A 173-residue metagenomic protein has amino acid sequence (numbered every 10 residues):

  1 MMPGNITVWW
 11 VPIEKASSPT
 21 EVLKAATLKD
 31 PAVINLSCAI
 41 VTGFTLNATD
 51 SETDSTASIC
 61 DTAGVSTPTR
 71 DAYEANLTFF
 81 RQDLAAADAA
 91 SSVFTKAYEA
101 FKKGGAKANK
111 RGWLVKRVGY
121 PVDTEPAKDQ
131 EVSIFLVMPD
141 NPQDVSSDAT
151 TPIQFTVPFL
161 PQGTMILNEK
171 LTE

Functional and structural regions predicted by a protein language model:
M1-Q82, V137-P152: Solvent-exposed edge beta-strands and adjacent loop segments that serve as assembly or binding interfaces
P3, T42, A63, K103-G104 (+3 more regions): Feature targets compositionally biased, intrinsically disordered low-complexity regions with long contiguous runs
C60-T62, A85-S92: Extended oligomerization regions of viral-like shell subunits
R70-A72, F101-G105, L160-I166: Glycine-rich loops and low-complexity Gly/Arg-rich segments that provide flexible linkers or classic glycine-based
Q82-L84, T164: Acidic glycine-/aspartate-rich tracts in secreted/extracellular proteins
S91-E131: Short, acidic/charged, Gly/Pro-enriched secondary-structure junctions
K116-L167: Short beta-strand and beta-hairpin "edge-sheet" elements
N168-E173: Intrinsically disordered, low-complexity terminal/linker regions enriched in Pro/Ser/Gly and acidic residues
